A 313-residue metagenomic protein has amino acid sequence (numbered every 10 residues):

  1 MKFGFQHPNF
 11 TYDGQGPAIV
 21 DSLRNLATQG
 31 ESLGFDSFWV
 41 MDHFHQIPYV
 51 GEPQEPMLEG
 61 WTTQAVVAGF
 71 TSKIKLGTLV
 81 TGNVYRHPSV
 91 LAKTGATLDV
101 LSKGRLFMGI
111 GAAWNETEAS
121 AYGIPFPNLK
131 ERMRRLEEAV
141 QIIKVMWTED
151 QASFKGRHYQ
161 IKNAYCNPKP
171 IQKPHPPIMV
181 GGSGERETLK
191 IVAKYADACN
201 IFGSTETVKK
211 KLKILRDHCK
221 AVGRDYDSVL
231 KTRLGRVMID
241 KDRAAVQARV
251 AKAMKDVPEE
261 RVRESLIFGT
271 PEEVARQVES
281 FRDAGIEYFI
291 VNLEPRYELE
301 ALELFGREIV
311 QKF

Functional and structural regions predicted by a protein language model:
M1-F313: Active-site-adjacent structural elements that line small-molecule/cofactor binding pockets in enzymes
